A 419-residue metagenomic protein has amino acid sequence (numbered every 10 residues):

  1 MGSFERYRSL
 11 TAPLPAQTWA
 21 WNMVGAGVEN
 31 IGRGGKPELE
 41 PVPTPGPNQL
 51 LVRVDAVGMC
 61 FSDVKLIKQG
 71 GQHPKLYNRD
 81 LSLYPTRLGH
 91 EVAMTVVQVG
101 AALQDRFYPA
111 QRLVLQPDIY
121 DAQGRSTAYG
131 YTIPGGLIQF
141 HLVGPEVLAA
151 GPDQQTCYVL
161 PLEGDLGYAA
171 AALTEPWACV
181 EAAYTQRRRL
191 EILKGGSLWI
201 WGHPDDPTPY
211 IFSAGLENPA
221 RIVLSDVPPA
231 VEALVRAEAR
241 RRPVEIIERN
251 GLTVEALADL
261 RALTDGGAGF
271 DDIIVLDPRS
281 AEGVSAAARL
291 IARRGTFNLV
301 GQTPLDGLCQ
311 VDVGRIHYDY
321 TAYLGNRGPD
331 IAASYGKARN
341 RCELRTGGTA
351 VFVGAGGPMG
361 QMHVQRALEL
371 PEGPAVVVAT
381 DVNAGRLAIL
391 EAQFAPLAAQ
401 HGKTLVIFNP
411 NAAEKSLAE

Functional and structural regions predicted by a protein language model:
P41-G58, Q72-I119, G135: Glycine-rich beta-strand-centered segment in the early N-terminal region that forms part of a ligand/cofactor-binding
N78-L81, H90, P117-G195, N326: NAD(P)H dinucleotide-binding glycine-rich loop of Rossmann-like/cofactor-binding domains, especially the beta1-alpha1
R106-P109, I291, L344: Short, well-ordered loop/turn sites that connect or cap secondary structure elements
P145-V147, A171-N218, D330-A350, G356 (+1 more regions): Short internal alpha-helix immediately C-terminal to a glycine-rich phosphate-binding loop in Rossmann-like
G195-D206, I211-G283, A333-S334, N340 (+1 more regions): Adenosine-nucleotide cofactor-binding segment
A281-R289, V300-T321: Rossmann-fold NAD(P)-binding glycine/threonine-rich loop
G295, G348, A375: Glycine-centered, small-residue-biased loops immediately flanking beta-strands in adenine/cofactor-binding cores
